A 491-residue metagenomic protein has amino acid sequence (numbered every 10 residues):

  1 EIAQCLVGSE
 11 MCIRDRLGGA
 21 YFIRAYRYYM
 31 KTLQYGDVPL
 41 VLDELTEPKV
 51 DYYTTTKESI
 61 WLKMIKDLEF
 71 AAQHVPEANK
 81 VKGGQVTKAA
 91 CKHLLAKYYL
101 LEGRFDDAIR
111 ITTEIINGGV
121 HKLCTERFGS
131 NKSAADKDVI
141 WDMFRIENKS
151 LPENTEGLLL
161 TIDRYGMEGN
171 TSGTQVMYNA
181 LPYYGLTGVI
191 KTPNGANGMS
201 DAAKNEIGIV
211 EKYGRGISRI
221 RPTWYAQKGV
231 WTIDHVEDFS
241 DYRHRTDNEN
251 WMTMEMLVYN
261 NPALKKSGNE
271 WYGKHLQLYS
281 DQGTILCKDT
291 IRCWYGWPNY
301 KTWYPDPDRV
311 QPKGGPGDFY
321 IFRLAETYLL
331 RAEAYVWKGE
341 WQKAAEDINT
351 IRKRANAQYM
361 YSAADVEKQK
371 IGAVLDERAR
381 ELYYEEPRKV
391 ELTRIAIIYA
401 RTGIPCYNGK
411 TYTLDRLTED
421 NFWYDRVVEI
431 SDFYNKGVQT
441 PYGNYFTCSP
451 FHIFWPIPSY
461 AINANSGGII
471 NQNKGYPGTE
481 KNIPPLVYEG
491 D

Functional and structural regions predicted by a protein language model:
E1-G8, I13: Single conserved hydrophobic/aromatic residue that forms the stacking wall/gate of nucleotide- or nucleobase-binding
K63, L101, K132-A203, N299 (+5 more regions): Long, intrinsically disordered, low-complexity segments
Y99-W271: An aromatic- and glycine-enriched ligand-binding surface/loop that stacks and positions planar moieties
R215-R352: C-terminal substrate/ligand-recognition segments
